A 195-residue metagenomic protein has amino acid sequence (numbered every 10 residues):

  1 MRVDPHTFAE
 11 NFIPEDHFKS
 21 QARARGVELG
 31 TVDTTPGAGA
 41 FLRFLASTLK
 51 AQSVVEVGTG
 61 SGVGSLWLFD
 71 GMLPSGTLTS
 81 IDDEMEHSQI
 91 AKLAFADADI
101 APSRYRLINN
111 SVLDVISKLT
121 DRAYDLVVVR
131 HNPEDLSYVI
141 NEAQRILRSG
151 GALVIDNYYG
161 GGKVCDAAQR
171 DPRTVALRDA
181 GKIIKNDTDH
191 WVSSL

Functional and structural regions predicted by a protein language model:
M1-L126, P133-V154, Y158-L195: A short alpha-helical cap/connector motif
